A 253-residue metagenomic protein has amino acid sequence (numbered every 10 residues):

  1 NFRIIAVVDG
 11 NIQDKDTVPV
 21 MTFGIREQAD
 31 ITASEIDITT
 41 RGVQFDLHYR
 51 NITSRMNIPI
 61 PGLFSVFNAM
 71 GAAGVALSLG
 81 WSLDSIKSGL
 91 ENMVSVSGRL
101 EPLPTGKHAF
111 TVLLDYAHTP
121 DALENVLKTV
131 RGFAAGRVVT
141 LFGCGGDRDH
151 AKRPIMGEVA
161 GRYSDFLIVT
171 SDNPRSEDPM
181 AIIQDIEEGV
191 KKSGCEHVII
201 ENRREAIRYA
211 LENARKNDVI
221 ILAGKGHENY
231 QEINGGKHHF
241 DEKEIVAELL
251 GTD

Functional and structural regions predicted by a protein language model:
N1-F2, S164: Short glycine-/polar-rich loops that comprise or flank the Walker A/P-loop and associated switch/sensor motifs
R3-A6, I168-T170: Conserved beta-strand/loop subsegment of P-loop NTPase cores
I5, V43-H48: Short polybasic amphipathic segments
V7-Q13, I25-R26: Short, polar loop motifs at secondary-structure junctions
D16-P19, R41, N51, R55 (+2 more regions): ATP-dependent carboxylate-amine ligase
E27, I36-I38, I58-L63: A short, sequence-level motif marking secondary-structure junctions
